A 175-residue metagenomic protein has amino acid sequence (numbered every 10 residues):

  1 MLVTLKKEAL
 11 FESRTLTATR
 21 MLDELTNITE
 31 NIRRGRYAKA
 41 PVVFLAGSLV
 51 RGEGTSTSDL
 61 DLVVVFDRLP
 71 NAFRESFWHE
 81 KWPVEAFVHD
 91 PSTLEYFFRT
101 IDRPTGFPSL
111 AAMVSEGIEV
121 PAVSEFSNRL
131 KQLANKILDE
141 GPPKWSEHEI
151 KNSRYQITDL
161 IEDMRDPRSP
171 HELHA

Functional and structural regions predicted by a protein language model:
M1-P41: Helical scaffold of the NTase/Pol beta-like nucleotidyltransferase catalytic core
L2-L16, E75, W82-H171: Conserved NTP/Mg2+-binding pocket subregion across the NTase superfamily
M21-L25, G35, A40-F44, T55-S56 (+3 more regions): A short linear-motif detector with a strong N-terminal bias
E30, D61-V64, G106-F107: Intrinsically disordered, low-complexity segments enriched in polar/charged residues with Gly/Pro, especially when
E30, G52-G54, D139-E140: A short alpha-helix capping/helix-coil boundary motif
V43-H89: Catalytic metal-binding acidic patch
